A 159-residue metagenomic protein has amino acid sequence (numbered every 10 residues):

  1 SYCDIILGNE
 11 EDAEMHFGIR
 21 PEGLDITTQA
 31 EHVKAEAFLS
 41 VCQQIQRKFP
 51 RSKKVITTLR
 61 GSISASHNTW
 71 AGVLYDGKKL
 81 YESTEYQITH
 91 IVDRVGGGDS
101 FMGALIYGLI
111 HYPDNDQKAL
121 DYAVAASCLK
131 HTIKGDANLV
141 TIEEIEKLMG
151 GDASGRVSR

Functional and structural regions predicted by a protein language model:
S1-K79: Conserved phosphate/ATP/ADP-binding segment of small-molecule kinases
K34, D152-A153: Short leucine-rich amphipathic alpha-helices used at interfaces
A65, Y81-G151: Conserved post-catalytic alpha-helical subdomain immediately downstream of the catalytic base and nucleotide-binding
S154-R159: Structural signal for terminal/edge beta-strands and the immediately following C-terminal loop/tail that closes
